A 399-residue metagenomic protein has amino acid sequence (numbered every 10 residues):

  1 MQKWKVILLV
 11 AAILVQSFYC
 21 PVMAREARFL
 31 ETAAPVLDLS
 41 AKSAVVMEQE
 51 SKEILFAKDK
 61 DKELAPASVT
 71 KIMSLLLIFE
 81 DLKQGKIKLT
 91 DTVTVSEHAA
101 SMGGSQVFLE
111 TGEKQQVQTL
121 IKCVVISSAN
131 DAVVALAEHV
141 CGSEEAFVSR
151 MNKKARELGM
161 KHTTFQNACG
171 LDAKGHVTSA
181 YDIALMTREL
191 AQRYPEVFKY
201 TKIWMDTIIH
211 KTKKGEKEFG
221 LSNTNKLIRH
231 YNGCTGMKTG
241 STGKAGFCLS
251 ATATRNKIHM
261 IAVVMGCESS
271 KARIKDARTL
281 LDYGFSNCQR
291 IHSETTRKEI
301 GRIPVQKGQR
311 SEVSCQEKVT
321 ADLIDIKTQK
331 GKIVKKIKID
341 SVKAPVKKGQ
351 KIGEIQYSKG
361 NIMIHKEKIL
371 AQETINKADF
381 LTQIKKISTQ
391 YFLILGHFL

Functional and structural regions predicted by a protein language model:
M1-L8: Bacterial N-terminal signal peptides that target proteins for export
W4, A24-A27, A272, Q289: Short, intrinsically disordered low-complexity segments
L8-L9, Y19-P21: Short, intrinsically disordered, low-complexity terminal segments
A11, L30-T32, C248: A generic local structural motif
I13-S17: Hydrophobic core
P21-F198: Active-site-adjacent loops and short helices of periplasmic peptidoglycan-processing enzymes
M160-T164, D172-V177, Y181-L399: Domain-terminus/edge residues, biased toward the C-terminal soluble/receptor-binding domains of extracytoplasmic
